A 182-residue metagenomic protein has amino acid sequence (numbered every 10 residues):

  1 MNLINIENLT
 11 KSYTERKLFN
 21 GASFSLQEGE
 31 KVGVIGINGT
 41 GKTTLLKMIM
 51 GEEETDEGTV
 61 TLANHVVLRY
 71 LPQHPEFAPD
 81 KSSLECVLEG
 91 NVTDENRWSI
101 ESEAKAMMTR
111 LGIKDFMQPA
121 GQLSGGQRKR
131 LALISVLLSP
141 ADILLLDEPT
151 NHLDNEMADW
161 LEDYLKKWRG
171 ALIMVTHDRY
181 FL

Functional and structural regions predicted by a protein language model:
M1-L182: ABC ATP-binding cassette signature C-motif
